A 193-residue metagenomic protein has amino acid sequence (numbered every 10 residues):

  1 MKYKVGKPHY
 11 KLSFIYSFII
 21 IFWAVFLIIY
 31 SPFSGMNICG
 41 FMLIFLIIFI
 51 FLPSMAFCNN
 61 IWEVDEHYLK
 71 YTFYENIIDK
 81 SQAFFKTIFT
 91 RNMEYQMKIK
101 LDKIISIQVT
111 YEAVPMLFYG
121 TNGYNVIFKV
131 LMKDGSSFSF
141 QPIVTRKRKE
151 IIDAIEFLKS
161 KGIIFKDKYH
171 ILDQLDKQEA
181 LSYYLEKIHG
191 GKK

Functional and structural regions predicted by a protein language model:
M1-S31, E186-K193: N-terminal membrane-targeting/pre-transmembrane regions
V25-F33, F51-A56: Structural signature of transmembrane alpha-helix termini at the membrane-water interface
Y30-F45: Hydrophobic alpha-helical transmembrane segments
M42-F49, V109-E112: Short Pro/Gly-enriched beta-strand edge/turn motifs at strand-loop
I47-Y68: Transmembrane-cytosolic junction motif
F73-K147, Y169-S182: Non-transmembrane, membrane-adjacent beta-strand/coil modules in membrane-associated proteins and peripheral
T145-K161: Short, surface-exposed linear segments at secondary-structure transitions and domain or protein termini
L158-F165, Y169-D176, S182-K193: An amphipathic alpha-helical interaction surface
